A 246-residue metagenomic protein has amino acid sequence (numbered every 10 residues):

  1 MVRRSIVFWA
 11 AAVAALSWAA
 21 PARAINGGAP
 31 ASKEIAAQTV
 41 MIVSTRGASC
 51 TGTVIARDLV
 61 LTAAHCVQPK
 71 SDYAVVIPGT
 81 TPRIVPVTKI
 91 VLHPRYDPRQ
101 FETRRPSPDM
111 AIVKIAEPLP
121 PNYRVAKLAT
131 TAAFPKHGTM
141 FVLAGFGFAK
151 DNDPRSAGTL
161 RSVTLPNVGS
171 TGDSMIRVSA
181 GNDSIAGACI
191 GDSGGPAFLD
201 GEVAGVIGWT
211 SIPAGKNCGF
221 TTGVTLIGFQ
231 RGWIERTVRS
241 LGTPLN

Functional and structural regions predicted by a protein language model:
M1-W9: Bacterial N-terminal signal peptides that target proteins for export
A11-A12, A22: Cleavable N-terminal signal peptides
I25-E34, Q68, Y73-P121, T131-A133: Conserved catalytic-core segment of clan PA serine endopeptidases
S32-K33, Q38, S49, V54-V67 (+2 more regions): C-terminal subregion of chymotrypsin/trypsin-like serine protease catalytic domains
V40-I42, D72-P82, T139-G145: Short conserved beta-strand and strand-loop elements enriched in small hydrophobics with frequent Asp/Gly
I42-S44, V54, T62, I77 (+6 more regions): Hydrophobic residues in beta-strands and at strand termini
P106-I185, F220-T221, I227-R236: Chymotrypsin/trypsin-fold serine protease catalytic domain
